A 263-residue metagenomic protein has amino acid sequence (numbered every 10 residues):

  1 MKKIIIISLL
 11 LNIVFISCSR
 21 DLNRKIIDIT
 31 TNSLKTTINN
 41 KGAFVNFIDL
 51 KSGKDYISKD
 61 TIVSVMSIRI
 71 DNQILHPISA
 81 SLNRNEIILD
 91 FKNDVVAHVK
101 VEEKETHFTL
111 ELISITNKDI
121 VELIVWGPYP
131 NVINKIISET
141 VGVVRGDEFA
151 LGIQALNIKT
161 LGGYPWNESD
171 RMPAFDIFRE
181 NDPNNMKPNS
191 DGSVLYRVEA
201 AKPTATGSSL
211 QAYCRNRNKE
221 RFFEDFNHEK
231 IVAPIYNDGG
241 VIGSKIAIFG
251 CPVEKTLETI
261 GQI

Functional and structural regions predicted by a protein language model:
I4-V14: Sec-dependent N-terminal signal peptides
I7-L9, R20, N32: Intrinsic-disorder/low-complexity peptide segments enriched for small residues
N12-K25: Bacterial Sec-dependent signal peptides at the C-terminal "C-region" and cleavage site
I29-I263: Carbohydrate-recognition beta-sandwich/jelly-roll modules in extracellular/periplasmic carbohydrate-active proteins
